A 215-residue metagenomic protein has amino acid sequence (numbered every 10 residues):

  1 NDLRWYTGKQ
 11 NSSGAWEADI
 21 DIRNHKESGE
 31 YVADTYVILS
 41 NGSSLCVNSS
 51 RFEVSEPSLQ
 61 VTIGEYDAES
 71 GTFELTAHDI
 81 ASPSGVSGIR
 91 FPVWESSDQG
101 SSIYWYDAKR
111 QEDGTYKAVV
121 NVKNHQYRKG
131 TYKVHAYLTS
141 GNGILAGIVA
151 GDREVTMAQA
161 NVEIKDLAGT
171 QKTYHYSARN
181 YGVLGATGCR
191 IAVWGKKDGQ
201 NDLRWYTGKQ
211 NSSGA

Functional and structural regions predicted by a protein language model:
L3, K9-D21, Y104, Q111-V122 (+1 more regions): Aromatic sugar-binding surface patches on proteins that engage polysaccharides or sugar-phosphate polymers
R4, G88-P92, R190-W194: Beta-strand signatures of extracellular beta-sandwich domains
D21-E30, N121-T131, V183: Surface-exposed, short loops/turns at beta-strand junctions within beta-sandwich domains
V32-I38, P92, K133-T139, A192: Extracellular recognition modules
I38-S43, T139-L145: Short, solvent-exposed loop/turn segments at the edges of extracellular beta-sandwich modules
S44-F52, L145-E154: Edge beta-strands of extracellular beta-sandwich domains
G71-L75, K172-Y176: Structural beta-strand segments of beta-rich domains
H78-P83, W94, R179-V183: Acidic, Ser/Thr
